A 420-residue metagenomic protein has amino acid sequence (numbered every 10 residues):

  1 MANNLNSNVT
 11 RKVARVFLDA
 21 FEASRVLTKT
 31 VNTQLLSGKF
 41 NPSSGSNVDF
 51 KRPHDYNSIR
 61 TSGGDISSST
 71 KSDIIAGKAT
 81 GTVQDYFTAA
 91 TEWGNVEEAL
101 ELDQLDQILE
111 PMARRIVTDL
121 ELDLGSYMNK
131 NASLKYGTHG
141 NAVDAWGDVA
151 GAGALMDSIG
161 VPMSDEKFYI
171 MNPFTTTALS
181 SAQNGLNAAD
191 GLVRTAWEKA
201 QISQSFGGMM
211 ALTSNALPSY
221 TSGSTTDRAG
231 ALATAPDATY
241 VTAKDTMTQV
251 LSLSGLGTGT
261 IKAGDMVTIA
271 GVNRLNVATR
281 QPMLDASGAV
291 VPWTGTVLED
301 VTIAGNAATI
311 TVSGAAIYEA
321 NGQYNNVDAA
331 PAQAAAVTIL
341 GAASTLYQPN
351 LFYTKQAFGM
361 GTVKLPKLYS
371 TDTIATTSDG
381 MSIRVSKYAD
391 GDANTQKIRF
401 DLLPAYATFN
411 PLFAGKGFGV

Functional and structural regions predicted by a protein language model:
M1-T30, P42, D190-R228, I317 (+1 more regions): Protruding loop/beta-arch "assembly-hinge" segments enriched in small, turn-prone residues
M1-T82, A414: N-terminal "assembly arms/tails" that initiate or stabilize quaternary assembly in self-assembling proteins
A2-L35, W93-L102, M112, L120-G137 (+4 more regions): Short, Lys/Arg-rich flexible segments
S43-S46, G63-S67, M247-T248, A304 (+1 more regions): Glycine-centered loop/turn motifs
F50, A79-D148, D157-T175, E198-T213 (+1 more regions): Long, contiguous amphipathic alpha-helices that act as assembly "spine/axial" helices in icosahedral shell and virion
S58-T61, T91, A178-S181, T221 (+2 more regions): Short helix/loop capping segments that flank catalytic or ligand/cofactor-binding pockets
A178-S313, K416-V420: Autoprocessing Asn-cyclization modules and mimics
A304-A332: Short solvent-exposed strand/turn elements
